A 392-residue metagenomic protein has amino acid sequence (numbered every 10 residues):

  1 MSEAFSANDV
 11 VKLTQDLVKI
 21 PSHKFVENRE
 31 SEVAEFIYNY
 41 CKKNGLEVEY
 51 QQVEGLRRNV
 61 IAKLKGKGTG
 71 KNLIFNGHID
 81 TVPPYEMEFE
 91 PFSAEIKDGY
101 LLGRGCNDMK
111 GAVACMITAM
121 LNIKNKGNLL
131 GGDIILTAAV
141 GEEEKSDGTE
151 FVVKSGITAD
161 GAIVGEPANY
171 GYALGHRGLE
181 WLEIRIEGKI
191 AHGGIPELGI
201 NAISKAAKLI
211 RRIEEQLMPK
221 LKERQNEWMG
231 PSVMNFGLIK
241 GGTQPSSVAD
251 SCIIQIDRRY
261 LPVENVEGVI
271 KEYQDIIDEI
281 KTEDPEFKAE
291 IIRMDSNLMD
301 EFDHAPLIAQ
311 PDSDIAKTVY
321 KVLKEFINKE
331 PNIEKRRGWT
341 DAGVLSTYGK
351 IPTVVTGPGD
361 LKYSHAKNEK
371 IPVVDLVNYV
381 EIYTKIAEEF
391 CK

Functional and structural regions predicted by a protein language model:
S2-L101, N128-L130, K350, D360: Acidic/His- and Gly-rich active-site-bordering loop/insert found across diverse amide/peptide-bond hydrolases
F5, K12, E49, E183-K392: Metal-dependent amide/peptide-bond hydrolase catalytic core, centered on the "pita-bread" metallohydrolase fold
L17, P21, C41, E166 (+2 more regions): Residue-level signal for inorganic ion chemistry
N44, K126-L130, I280-E286: Short helix-capping segments at alpha-helix termini
P83-K97, L174-R185, K321-V322: Acidic-glycine-rich active-site phosphate/pyrophosphate-binding loop
Y85-E86, N128, A173-L179, P245-D250 (+1 more regions): Short glycine/proline-enriched loop/turn "hinge" motifs that connect secondary-structure elements and lie
M87, K97-G99, A119-I135, I213-R224 (+2 more regions): Phosphate-handling active-site elements
M109-W181, C391-K392: Acidic/histidine-rich catalytic neighborhood of metal-dependent amide-processing enzymes
